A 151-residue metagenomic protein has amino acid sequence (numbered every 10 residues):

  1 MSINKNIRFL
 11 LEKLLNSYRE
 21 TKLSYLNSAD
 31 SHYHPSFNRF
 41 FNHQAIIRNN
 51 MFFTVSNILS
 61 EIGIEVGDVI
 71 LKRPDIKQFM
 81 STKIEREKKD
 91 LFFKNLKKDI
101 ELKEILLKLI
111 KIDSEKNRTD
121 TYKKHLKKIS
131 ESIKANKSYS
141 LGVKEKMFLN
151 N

Functional and structural regions predicted by a protein language model:
M1-H32, K88-D113, E131, A135: Alpha-helical bundle segments that constitute or directly flank the non-heme di-iron/ferroxidase center
M1-K5, N57, K127, E131-K134 (+1 more regions): Terminal, compositionally biased segments
S31, I58-E61, E65, I112 (+1 more regions): A short linear boundary/processing microfeature
N38-I46, F93, D120-S130: Short, charged, amphipathic alpha-helical segments
R39-L71, N136-M147: Conserved alpha-helical segments that form or flank metal/cofactor-binding pockets of metalloenzymes
N57-F93, K97, E101: Carboxylate-rich helix-loop segments that flank metal/cofactor sites and access channels in metalloenzymes
L107-S130, F148-N150: Acidic interhelical loop/turn segments
